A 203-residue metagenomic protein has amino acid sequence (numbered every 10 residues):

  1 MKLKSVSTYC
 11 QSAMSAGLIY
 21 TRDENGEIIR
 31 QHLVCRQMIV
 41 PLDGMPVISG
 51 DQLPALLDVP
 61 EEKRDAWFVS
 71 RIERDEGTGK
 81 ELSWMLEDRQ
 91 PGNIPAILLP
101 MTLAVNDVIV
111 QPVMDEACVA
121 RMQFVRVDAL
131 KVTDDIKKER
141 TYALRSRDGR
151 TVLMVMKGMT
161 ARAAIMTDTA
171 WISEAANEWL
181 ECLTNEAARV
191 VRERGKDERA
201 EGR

Functional and structural regions predicted by a protein language model:
M1-I28, H32-L42: Intrinsically disordered, low-complexity linker/loop segments enriched in Gly/Pro and charged/polar residues
L33-M38, A55-R203: C-terminal functional regions that serve as terminal interaction/effector modules
P41-D58: Conserved mixed alpha/beta catalytic, RNA-binding, or beta-rich assembly cores of soluble enzyme, regulatory
